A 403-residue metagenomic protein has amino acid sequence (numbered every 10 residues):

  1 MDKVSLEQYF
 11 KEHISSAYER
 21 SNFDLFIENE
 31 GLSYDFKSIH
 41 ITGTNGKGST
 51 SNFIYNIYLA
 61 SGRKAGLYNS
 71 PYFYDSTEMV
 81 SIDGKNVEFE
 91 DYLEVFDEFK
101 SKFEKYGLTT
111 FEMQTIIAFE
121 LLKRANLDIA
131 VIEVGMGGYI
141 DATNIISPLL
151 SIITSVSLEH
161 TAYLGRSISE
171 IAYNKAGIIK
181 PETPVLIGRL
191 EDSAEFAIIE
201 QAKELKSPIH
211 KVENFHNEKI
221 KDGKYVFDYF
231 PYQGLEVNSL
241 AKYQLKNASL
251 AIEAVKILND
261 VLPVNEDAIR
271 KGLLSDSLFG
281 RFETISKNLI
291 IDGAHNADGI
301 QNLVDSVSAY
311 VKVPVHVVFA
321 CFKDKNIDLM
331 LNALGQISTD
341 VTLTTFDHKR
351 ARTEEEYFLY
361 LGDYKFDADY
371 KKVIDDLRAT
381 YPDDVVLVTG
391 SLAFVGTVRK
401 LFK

Functional and structural regions predicted by a protein language model:
M1-G43, N52, N56-R63, Y68: Short functional linear segments
D24-I27, G31-Y34, A60-I146, L164 (+1 more regions): ATP-dependent carboxylate-amine ligase catalytic core
G48: Residue-level recognition of phosphate/Mg2+-coordinating polar/acidic sites in nucleotide-handling active sites
I54, Y139-L149, R399-F402: Short Gly/Thr/Asp-enriched flexible loops that form oxyanion-binding sites at enzyme active sites
R124, I129-V134, D141-I152, V156-H160 (+2 more regions): Nucleotide phosphate-binding/pyrophosphate-handling subdomain across enzymes that bind or process nucleotide phosphates
G138-I140, S147-K206, D328: Conserved catalytic-core segment of NTP-binding enzymes
L190-I209, K219, G223, D328-V385: C-terminal helical cap/extension that packs against the catalytic core of soluble nucleotide-cofactor enzymes
V373-K403: A glycine-rich beta-strand to alpha-helix segment that forms a phosphate/ribose-binding loop at ligand/cofactor sites
